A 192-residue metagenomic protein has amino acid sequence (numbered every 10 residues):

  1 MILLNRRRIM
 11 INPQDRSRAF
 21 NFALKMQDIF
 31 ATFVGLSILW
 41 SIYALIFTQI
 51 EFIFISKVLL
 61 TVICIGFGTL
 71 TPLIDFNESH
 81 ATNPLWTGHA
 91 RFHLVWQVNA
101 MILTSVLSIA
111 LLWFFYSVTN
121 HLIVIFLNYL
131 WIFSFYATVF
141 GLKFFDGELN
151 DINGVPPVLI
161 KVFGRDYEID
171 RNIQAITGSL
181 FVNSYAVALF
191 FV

Functional and structural regions predicted by a protein language model:
P13, L70-L94: Interfacial loop at the N-terminal end of multi-pass membrane proteins
G35-L36, A100-S108, I176-N183: Core segments of transmembrane alpha-helices that mediate helix-helix packing or line hydrophobic substrate/ligand
I46-Q49, V106-I123: Juxtamembrane helix-break-helix junctions at the cytosolic face of small multi-pass alpha-helical membrane proteins
I55-T71: N-terminal signal-anchor transmembrane alpha helix
T69-D75, F133-L149: C-terminal TM-helix exit segments that contain a strictly Trp-centered aromatic cap at the helix terminus
L70-P72, R91-L112, Y129, F133: Core segments of alpha-helical transmembrane spans in multipass integral membrane proteins
V95, K161-L180: Individual transmembrane alpha-helices with interfacial aromatic-anchor signatures
V187-V192: Juxtamembrane boundary at the C-terminal end of a transmembrane helix
